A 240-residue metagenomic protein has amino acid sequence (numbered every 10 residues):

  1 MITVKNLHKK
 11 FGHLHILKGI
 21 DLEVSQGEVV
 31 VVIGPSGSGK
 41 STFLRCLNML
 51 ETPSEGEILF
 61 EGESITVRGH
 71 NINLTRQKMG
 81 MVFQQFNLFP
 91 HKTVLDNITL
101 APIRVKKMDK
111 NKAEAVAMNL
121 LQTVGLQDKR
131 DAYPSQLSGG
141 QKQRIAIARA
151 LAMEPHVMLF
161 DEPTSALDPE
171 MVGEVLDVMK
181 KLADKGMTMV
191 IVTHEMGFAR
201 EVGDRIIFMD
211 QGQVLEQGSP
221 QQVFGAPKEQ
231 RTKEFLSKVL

Functional and structural regions predicted by a protein language model:
M1-P220: ABC family nucleotide-binding domain
D210-Q211, Q217-L240: C-terminal boundary and immediately downstream tail of ABC-type ATPase nucleotide-binding domains
